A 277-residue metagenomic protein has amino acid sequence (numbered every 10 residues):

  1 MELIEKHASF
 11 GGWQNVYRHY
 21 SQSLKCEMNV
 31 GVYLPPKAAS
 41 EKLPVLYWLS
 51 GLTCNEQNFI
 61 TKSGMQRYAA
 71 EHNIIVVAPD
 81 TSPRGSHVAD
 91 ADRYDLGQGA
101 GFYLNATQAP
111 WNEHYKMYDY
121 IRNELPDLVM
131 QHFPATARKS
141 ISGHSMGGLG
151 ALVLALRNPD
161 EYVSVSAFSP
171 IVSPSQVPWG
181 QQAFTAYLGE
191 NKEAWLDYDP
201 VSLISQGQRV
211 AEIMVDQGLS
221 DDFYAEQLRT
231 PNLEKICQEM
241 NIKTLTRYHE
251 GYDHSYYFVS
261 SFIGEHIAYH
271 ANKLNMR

Functional and structural regions predicted by a protein language model:
M1-R277: Non-catalytic cap/lid and distal C-terminal segments of serine-dependent acyl enzymes
